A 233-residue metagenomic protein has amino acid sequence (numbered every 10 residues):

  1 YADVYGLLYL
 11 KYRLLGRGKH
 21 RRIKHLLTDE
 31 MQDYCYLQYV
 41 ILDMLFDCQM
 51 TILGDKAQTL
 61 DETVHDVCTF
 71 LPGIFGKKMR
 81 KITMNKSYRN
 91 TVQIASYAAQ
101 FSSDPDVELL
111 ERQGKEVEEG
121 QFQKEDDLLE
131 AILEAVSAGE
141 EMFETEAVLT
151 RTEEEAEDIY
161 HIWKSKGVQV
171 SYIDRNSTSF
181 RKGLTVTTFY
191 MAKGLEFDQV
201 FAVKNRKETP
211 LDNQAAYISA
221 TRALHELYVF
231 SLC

Functional and structural regions predicted by a protein language model:
Y1-L7: Conserved P-loop NTPase mechanochemical-coupling segment
Y12, G16-H25, Q32-C233: Conserved helicase motor core of SF1/SF2 NTP-dependent helicases
